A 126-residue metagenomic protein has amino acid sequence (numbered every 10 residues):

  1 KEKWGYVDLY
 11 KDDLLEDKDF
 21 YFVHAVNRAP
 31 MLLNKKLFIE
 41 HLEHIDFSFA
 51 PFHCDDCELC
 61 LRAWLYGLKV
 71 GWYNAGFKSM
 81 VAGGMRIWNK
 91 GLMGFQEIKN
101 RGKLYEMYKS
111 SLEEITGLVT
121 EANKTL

Functional and structural regions predicted by a protein language model:
K1, M31-L32, I45-F47, T116-L118: Catalytic cores of nucleotide-sugar-dependent glycosyltransferases that transfer UDP/GDP/TDP-activated
E2-K3, L9-K36, F52: A recurrent flexible, glycine/aromatic-enriched loop bordering the glycosyltransferase active site that acts as
Y6, H53-D56, F95: Intrinsically disordered, low-complexity regulatory regions of eukaryotic regulatory proteins
Y6, L15-D17, I87, I98 (+1 more regions): Intrinsically disordered, low-complexity peptide-like regions
H24-R28, K35, I39-S79: Donor nucleotide-sugar recognition loop
H53, K124-L126: Non-catalytic N-terminal targeting/anchoring module and adjacent flexible stem/linker that precedes the structured
A75, K90-E121: Catalytic core of nucleotide-sugar-dependent glycosyltransferases
M80-K90: Mature extracytoplasmic/periplasmic domains
